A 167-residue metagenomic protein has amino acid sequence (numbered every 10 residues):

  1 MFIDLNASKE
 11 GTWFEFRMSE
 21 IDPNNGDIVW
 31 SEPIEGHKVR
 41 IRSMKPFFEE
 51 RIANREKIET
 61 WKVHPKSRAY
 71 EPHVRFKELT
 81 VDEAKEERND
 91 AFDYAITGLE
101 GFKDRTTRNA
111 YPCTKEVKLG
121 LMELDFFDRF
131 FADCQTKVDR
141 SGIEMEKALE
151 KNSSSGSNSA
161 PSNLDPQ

Functional and structural regions predicted by a protein language model:
M1-W13, Q167: Short, intrinsically disordered N-terminal pre-domain segments
S8-V29: Short acidic, Pro/Gly- and aromatic-enriched capping/linker segments at domain boundaries
N25, S31-Q167: Short, surface-exposed, charged amphipathic helix/loop patches that serve as local interaction elements
